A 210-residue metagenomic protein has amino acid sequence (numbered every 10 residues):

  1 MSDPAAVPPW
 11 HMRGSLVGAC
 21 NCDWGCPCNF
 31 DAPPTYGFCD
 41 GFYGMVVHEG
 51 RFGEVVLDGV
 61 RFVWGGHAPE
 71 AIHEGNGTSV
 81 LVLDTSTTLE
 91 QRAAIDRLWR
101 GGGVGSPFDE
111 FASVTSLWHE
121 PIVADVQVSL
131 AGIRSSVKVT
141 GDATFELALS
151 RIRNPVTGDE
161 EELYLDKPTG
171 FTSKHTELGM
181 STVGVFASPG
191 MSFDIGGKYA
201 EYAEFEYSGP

Functional and structural regions predicted by a protein language model:
M1-V7, E206-P210: Intrinsically disordered, low-complexity regulatory segments in tyrosine-phosphorylation signaling proteins
D3-F52: N-terminal ordered "arm"
G37-F108: Aromatic- and glycine-enriched beta-alpha-beta binding-site module
E54-R61, S116-I122, Y164, T172-E177: Low-complexity, flexible helical/coil segments
D58-G66, T87, P121-Q127, L178-S181: Noncatalytic linker/hinge segments flanking ATPase motor cores
G77, L81-D159: Charged linear interaction tracts used for macromolecular binding and regulation
I152-P210: Extended, charged low-complexity segments that frequently continue into or abut oligomerization scaffolds
